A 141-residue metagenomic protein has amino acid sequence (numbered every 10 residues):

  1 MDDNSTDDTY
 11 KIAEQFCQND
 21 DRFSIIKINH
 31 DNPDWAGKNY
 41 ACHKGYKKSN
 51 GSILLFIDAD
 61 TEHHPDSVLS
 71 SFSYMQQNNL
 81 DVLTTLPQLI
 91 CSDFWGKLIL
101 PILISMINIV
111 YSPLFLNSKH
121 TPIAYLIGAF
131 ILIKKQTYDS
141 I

Functional and structural regions predicted by a protein language model:
M1-D31: Acidic donor-binding segment of Leloir-type glycosyltransferases
D2-S5, D60, P87, F130: Structured beta->alpha junctions
D7-I12, A59-Y74: Acidic donor-binding/catalytic loop of UDP-sugar-dependent glycosyltransferases, especially processive GT2
Y10, E14, K38-K47: Short, conserved alpha-helix that lines the donor NDP-sugar binding/gating region of sugar-transfer enzymes
N19-K44, S70-I141: Long helical/loop segments within the catalytic core of UDP-sugar-dependent glycosyltransferases, especially the large
K48-I53: Short acidic donor-binding loop at the edge of a beta-strand
